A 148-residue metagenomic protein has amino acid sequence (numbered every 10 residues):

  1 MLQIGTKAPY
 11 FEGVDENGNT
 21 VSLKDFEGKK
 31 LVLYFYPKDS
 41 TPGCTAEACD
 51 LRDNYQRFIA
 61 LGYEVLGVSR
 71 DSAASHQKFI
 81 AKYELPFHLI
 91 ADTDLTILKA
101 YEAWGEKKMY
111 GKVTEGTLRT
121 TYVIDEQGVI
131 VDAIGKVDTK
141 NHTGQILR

Functional and structural regions predicted by a protein language model:
M1-R148: Chalcogenol-based redox active-site neighborhoods
